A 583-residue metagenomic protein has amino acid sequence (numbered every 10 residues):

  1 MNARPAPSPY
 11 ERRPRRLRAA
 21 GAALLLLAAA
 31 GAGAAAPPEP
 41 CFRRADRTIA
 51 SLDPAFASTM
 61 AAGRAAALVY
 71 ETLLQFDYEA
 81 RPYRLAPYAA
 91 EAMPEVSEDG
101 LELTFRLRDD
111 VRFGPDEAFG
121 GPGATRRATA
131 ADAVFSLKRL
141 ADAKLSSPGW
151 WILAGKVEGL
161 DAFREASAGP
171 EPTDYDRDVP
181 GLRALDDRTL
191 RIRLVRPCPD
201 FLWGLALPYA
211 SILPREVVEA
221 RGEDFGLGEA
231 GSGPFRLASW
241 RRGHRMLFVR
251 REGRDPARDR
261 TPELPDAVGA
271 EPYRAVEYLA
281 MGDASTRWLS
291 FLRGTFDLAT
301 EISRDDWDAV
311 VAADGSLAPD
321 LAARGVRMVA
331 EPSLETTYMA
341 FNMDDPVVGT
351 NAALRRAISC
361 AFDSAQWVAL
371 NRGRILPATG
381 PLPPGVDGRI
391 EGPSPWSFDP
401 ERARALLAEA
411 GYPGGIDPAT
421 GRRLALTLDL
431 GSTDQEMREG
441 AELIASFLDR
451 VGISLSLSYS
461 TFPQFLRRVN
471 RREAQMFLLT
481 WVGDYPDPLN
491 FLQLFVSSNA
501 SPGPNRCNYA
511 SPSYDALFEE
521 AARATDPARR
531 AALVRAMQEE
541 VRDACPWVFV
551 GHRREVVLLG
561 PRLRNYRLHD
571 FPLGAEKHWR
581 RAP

Functional and structural regions predicted by a protein language model:
E39-T48, E102-F105, A133-S136, L190-R191 (+6 more regions): Short, well-ordered beta-strand elements
A45-E98, A230: N-terminal lobe/hinge region of extracytoplasmic solute-binding protein
E79-A80, D161-T189, R193-E277, D283-T286 (+2 more regions): Gly/Pro-rich hinge or "lid" segments in bacterial periplasmic/extracellular proteins
A92-I152, R191, Y278, R287-S290 (+1 more regions): Aromatic- and charge-enriched surface segment that lines or borders ligand/interaction sites
A238-V249, P265, L279-D344, A369: Extracellular/periplasmic solute-recognition and catalytic clefts
V249-R250, R260, G349-S446, R450 (+1 more regions): Append "and occasionally in soluble cytosolic enzymes with long acidic Gly/Pro-rich linkers
A323-G325, R356, C360, V368 (+8 more regions): Extracytoplasmic/peripheral linker and loop segments enriched in polar/acidic and small residues with frequent Thr/Pro
V557-P583: Long beta-strand-rich cores associated with HINT superfamily self-processing modules
